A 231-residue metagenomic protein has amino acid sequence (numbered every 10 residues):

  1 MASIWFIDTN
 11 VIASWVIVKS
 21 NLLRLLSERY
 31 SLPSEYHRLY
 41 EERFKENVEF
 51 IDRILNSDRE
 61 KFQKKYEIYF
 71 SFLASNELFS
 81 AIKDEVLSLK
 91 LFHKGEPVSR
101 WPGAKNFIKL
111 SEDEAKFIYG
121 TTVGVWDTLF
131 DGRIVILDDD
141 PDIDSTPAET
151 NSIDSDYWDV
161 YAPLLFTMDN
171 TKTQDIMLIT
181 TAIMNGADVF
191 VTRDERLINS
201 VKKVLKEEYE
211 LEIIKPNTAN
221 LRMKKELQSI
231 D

Functional and structural regions predicted by a protein language model:
M1-A74, S80-A104: Short, well-structured N-terminal submotif of metal-dependent ribonuclease cores
M1-I4, K19-Y40, T167-M168, I179-D231: Acidic, PIN/NYN-like endoribonuclease modules and their adjacent C-terminal/linker elements
V11-I12, A74, M177-L178, R196-L197: Alpha-helix capping/helix-boundary segments
I68-Y69, A81-I82, L89, K94 (+1 more regions): N-terminal beta-strand/alpha-helix entry module and adjacent surface of metal-dependent catalytic domains
S71, D139, I214-P216: Conserved beta-strand termini and adjacent loop/short-helix elements that scaffold enzyme active sites in alpha/beta
N76-E77, D142-N151, T218-K225: A short acidic, often aromatic-flanked loop/helix-cap motif at beta-alpha or helix-coil junctions that lines enzyme
S111-V189, R193-E195: Active-site neighborhoods of divalent-metal-dependent phosphate/nucleic-acid chemistry enzymes
